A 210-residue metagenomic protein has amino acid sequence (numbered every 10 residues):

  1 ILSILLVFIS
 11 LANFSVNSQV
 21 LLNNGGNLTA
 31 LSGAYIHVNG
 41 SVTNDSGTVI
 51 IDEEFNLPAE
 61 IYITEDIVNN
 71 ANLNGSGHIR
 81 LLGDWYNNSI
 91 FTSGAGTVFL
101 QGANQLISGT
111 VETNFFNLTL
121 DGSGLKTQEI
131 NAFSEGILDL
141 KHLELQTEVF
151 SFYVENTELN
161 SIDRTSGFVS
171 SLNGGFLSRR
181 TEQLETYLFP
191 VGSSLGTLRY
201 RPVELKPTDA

Functional and structural regions predicted by a protein language model:
I1-I4, V20-L22: Short, basic/polar N-terminal leader/transit segment immediately after the initiator methionine
L2-N13: Bacterial N-terminal signal peptides
F14-A210: Extracellular beta-sheet-rich ligand-binding/adhesion modules
